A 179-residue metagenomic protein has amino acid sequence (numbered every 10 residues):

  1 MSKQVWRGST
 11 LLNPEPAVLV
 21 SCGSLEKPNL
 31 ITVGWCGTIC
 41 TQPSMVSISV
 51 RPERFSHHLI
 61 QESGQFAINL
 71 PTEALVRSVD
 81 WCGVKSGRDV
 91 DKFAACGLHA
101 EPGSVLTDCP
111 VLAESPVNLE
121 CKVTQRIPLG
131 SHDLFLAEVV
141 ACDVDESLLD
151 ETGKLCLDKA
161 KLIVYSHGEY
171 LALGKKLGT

Functional and structural regions predicted by a protein language model:
M1-T179: Basic, polyanion-binding surface patches
